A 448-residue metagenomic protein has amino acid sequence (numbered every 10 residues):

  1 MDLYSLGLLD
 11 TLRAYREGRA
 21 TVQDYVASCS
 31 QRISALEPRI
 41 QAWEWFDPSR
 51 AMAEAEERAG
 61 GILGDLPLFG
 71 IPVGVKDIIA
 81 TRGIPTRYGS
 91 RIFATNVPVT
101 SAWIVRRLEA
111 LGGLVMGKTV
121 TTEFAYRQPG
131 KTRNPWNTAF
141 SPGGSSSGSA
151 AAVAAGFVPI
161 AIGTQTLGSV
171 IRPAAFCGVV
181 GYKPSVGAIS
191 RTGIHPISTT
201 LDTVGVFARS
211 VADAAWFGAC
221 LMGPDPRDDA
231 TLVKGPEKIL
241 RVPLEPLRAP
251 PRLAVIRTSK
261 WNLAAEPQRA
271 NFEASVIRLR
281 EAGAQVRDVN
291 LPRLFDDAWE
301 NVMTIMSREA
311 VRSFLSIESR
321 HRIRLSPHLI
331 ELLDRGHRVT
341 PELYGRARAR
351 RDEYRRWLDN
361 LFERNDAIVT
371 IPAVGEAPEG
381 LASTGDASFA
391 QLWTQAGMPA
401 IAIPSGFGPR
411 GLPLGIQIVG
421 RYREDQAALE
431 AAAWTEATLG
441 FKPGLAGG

Functional and structural regions predicted by a protein language model:
M1-R50, E281-G283, L343, G444-G448: An N-terminal boundary/leader segment
L9-R16, Q31, L247-R248, V311-Q395 (+1 more regions): Serine-dependent amide/ester hydrolase catalytic core
A51-A53, G61-K131: Acidic/His- and Gly-rich active-site-bordering loop/insert found across diverse amide/peptide-bond hydrolases
G64, L68-Y88, L247-I256, T304-D359 (+1 more regions): Short helix-loop capping/hinge segments that flank enzyme active sites or metal/cofactor-binding pockets
T86-T95, A265-E266, A377-T384: Glycine/threonine-rich flexible loop motifs
T100-D225, Q395-G415: Short glycine/serine-rich loop segments
K183-A270, T438-G448: A short helix-breaking turn/cap at a secondary-structure junction
V206, L412-E424, A428-A432, E436: Short, well-ordered beta-strand elements
